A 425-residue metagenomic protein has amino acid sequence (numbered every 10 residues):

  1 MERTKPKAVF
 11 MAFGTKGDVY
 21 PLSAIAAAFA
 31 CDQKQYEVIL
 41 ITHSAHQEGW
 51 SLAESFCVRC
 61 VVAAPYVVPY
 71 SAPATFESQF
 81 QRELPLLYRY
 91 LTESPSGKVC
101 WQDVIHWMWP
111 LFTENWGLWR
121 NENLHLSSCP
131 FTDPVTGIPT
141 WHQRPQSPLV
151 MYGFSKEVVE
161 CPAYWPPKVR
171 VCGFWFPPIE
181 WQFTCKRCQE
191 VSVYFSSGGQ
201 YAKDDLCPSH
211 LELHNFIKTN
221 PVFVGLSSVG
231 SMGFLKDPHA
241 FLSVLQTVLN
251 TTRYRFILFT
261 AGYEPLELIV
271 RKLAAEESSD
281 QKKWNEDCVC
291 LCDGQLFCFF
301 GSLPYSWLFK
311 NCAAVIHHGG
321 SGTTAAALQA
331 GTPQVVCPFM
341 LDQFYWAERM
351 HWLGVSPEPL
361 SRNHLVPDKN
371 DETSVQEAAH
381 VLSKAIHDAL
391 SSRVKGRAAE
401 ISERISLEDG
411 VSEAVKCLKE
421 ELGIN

Functional and structural regions predicted by a protein language model:
M1, C31-R255, L266-C292, G396 (+3 more regions): Nucleotide-sugar-dependent glycosyltransferase catalytic domains
M1-Q33, V38: N-terminal subdomain of nucleotide-sugar transferases
K7-V9, P221, R255, P333: Residues that mark the start of a beta-strand
F10, D18, I41, F300-M350: A donor-sugar binding/catalytic signature common to diverse glycosyltransferases and related nucleotide-sugar
A63-A64, G319, V336-M340, E358-N363: Short beta->alpha connector loops at strand-helix junctions that form conserved, small/polar/Pro-enriched
C292-S302: Active-site donor-binding acidic/aromatic loop of nucleotide-activated sugar and phosphosugar transferases involved
L341-A385: Change "using UDP/GDP/dTDP sugars" to "using nucleotide sugars
V366-N425: C-terminal amphipathic helix plus adjacent low-complexity, charged tail appended to glycosyltransferase catalytic
